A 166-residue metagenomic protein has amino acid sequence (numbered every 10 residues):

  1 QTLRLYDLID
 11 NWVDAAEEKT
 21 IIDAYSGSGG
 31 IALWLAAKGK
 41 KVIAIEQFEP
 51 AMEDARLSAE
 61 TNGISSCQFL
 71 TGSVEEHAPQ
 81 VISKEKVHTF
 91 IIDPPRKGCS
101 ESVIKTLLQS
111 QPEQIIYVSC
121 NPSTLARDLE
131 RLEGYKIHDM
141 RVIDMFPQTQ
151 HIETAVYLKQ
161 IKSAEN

Functional and structural regions predicted by a protein language model:
Q1-N166: Rossmann-like S-adenosyl-L-methionine
